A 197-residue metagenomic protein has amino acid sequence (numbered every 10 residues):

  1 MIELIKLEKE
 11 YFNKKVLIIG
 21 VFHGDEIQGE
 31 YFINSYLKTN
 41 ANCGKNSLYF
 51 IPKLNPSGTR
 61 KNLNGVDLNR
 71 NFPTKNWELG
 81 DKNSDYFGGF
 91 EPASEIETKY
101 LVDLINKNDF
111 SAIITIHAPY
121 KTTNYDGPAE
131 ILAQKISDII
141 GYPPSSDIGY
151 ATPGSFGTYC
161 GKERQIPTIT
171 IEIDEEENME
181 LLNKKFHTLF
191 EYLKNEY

Functional and structural regions predicted by a protein language model:
M1-L4, V21: N-terminal targeting signals for Sec/Tat export/insertion, comprising classic cleavable signal peptides
E3-K14: Short beta-strand-to-loop junctions in surface cap/lid or active-site-entrance loops
K6-E8, D81, N106, N178: Serine/threonine-rich low-complexity intrinsically disordered regions
N13-I19, E26-Y150, T158, K162 (+1 more regions): Active-site/substrate-binding loop(s) of hydrolase catalytic cores
G24-I27, E176: Residues in soluble alpha-helical coiled-coils and helical-bundle/repeat scaffolds
Y150-Y197: Active-site-adjacent mobile loop/cap segments within catalytic or ligand-binding domains
